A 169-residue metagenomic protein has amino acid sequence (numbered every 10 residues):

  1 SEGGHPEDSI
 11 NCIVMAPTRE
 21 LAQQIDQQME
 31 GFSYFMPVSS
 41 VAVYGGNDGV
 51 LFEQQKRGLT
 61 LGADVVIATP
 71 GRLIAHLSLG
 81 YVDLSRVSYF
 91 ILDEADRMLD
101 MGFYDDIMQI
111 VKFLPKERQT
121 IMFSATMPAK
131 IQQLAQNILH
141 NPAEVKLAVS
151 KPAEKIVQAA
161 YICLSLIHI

Functional and structural regions predicted by a protein language model:
S1-L166: SF2 DExD/H RNA helicase N-terminal ATP-binding lobe
